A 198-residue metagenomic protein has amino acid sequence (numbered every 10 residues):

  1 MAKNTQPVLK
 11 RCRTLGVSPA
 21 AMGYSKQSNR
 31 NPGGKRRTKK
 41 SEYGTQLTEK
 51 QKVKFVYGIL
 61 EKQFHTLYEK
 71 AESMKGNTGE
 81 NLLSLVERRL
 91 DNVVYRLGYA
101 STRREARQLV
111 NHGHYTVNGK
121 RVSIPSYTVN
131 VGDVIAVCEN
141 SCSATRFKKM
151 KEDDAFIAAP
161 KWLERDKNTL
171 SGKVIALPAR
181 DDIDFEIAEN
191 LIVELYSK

Functional and structural regions predicted by a protein language model:
M1-L97, I124-K198: Ferredoxin-like alpha/beta domains used as RNA- or RNAP-binding modules
A100: C-terminal substrate/ligand-recognition segments
R103, L109-V110, V129: Short, well-ordered loop/turn sites that connect or cap secondary structure elements
L109, K120-R121, E189: Residue-level detector of alpha-helical recognition elements and their boundaries
